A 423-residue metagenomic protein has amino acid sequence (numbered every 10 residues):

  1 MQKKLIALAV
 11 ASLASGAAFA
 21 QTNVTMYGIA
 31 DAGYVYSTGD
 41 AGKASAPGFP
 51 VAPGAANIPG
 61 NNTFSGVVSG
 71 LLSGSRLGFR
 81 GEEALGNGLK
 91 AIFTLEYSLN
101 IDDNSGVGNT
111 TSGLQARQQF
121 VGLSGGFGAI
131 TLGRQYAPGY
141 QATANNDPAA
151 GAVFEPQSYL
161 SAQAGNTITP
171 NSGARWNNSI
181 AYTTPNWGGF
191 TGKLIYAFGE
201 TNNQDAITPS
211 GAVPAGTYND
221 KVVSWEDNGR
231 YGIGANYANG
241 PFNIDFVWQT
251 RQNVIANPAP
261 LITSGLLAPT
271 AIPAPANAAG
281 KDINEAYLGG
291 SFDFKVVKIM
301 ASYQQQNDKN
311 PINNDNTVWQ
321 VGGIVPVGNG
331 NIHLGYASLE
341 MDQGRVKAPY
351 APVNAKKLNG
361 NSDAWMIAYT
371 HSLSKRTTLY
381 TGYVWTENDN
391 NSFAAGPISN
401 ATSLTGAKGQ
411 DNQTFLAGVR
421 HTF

Functional and structural regions predicted by a protein language model:
K4, S65-S75, L114-R117, A174-N178 (+5 more regions): Residues that define the transmembrane beta-barrel architecture of outer-membrane proteins
A9, G78-R80, F120-G122, A181-T183 (+5 more regions): Outer-membrane beta-barrel architecture
T22-Y36, A52-A56, G60, F64-N202 (+2 more regions): Outer membrane beta-barrel
T25-Y27, K90-I92, A129-G133, T191-K193 (+7 more regions): Residue-level detector of the transmembrane beta-barrel scaffold of outer-membrane proteins
S37-A41, D102-G106, Q141-A144, G192 (+6 more regions): Outer-membrane beta-barrel proteins
E226, G232-S372, V384-W385: Detector for outer-membrane/organellar transmembrane beta-barrel domains, recognizing the amphipathic beta-strand
A407-F423: Outer-membrane beta-barrel "beta-signal"
